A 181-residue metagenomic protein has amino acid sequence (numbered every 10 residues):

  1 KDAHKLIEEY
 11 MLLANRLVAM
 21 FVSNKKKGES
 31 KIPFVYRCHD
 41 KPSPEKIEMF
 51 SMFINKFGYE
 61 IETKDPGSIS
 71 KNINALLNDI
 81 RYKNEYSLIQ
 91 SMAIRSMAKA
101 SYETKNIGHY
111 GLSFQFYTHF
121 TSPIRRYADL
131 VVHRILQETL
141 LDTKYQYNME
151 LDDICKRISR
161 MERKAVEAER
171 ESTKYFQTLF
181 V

Functional and structural regions predicted by a protein language model:
K1-V181: Append "with occasional cross-activation on large, charged helical scaffolds in nucleic-acid assemblies
